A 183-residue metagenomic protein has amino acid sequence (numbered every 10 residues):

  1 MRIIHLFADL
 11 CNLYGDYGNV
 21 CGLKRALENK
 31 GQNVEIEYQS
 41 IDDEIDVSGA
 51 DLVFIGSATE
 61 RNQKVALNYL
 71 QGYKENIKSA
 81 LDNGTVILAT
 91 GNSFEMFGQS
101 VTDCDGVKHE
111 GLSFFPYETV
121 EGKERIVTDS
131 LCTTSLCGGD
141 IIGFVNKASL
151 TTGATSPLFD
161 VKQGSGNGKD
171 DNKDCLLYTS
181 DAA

Functional and structural regions predicted by a protein language model:
M1, V34, T85, E110 (+1 more regions): A structural micro-motif
M1-S79: N-terminal beta1-alpha1 cap of cysteine-dependent amidohydrolase-like domains
F7-A8, Q39-I41, G56-A58, T90-S93 (+3 more regions): Fold-independent oxyanion-binding glycine-rich loops and adjacent beta-strand/coil segments at enzyme active sites
E28-Q32, D82, Y117, T151: Generic secondary-structure signature for well-ordered alpha-helical cores
E60-L136: Cysteine-nucleophile active-site neighborhood
D105-L176: Pocket-forming structural segment of enzyme catalytic cores
Y178-A183: Conserved small/polar residues in nucleotide/adenosyl-binding loops
